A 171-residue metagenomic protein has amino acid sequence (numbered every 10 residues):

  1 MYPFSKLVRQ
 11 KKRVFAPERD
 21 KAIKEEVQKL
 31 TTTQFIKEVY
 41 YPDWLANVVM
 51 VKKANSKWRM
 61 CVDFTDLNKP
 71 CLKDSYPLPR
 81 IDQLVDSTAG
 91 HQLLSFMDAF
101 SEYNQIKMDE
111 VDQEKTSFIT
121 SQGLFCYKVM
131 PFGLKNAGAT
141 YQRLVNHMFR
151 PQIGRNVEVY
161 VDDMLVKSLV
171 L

Functional and structural regions predicted by a protein language model:
M1-L171: Retroelement reverse transcriptase polymerase core
